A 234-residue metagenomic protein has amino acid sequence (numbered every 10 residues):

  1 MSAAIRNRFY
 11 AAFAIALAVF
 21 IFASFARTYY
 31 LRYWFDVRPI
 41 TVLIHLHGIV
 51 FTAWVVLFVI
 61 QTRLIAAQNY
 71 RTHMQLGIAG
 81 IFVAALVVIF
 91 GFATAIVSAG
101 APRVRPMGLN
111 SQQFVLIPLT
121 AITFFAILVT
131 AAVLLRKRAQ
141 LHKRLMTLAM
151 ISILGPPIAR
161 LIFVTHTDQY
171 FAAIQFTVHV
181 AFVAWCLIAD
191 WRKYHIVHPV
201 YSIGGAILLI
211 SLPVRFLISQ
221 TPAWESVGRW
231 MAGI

Functional and structural regions predicted by a protein language model:
M1-I234: Alpha-helical membrane insertion/targeting regions
